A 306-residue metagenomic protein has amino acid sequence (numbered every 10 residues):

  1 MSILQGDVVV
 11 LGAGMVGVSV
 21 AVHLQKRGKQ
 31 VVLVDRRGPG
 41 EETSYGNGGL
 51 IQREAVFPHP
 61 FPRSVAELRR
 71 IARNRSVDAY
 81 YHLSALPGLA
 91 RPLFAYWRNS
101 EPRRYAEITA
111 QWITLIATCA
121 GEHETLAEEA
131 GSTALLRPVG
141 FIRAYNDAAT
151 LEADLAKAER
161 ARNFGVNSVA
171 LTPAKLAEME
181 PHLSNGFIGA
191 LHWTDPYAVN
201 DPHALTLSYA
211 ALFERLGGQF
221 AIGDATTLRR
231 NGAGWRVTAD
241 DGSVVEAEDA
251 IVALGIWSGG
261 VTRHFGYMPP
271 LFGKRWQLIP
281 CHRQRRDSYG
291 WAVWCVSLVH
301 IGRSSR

Functional and structural regions predicted by a protein language model:
G6-L33: N-terminal Rossmann-like FAD-binding beta1-loop-alpha1 element of flavoenzymes
M15, G223-T226, D240-D241: Conserved SAM/SAH-binding loop
V16, P39, W257: Conserved Rossmann-like nucleotide-cofactor binding loop
K26-G46: Glycine-rich FAD pyrophosphate-binding loop
V34-R36, N47-I51, A55, H59-N99 (+3 more regions): Active-site substrate-recognition segment that forms the wall of the catalytic cavity or substrate channel
A90-L212: Rossmann-like flavin
L171-M179, Q219-W235: A conserved short coil-to-beta-strand element within the FAD-binding core of flavoproteins
